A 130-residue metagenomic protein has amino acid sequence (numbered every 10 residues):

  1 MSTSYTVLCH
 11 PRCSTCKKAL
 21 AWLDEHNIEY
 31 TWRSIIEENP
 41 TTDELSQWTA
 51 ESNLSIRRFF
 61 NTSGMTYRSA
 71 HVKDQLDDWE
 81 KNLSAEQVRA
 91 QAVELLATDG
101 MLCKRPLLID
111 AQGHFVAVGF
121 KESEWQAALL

Functional and structural regions predicted by a protein language model:
M1-T3, C103-K104: Residue-level preference for short coil/turn positions at secondary-structure junctions
S2-H26, Y30-I35: Local sequence-structure signature of Cys/Sec-based thiol-disulfide redox active-site neighborhoods
E37-L130: Thiol/selenol-based redox catalytic cores and closely related redox-interacting motifs
